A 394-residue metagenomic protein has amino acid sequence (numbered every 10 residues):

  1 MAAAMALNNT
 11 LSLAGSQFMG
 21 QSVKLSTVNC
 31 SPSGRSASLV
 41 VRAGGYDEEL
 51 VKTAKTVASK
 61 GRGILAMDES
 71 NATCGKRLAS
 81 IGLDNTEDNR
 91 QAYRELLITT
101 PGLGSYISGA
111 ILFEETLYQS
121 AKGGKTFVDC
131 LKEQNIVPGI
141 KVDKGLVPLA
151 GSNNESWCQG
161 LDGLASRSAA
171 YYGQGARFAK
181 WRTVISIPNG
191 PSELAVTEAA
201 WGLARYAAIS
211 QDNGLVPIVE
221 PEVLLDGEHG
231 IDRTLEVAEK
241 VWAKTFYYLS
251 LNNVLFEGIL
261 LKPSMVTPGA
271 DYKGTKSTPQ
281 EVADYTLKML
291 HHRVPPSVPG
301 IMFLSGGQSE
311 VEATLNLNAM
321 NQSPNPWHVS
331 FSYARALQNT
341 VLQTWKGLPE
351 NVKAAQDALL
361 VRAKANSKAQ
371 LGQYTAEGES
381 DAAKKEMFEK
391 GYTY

Functional and structural regions predicted by a protein language model:
A2-Q174, I187, P279-Y285, H291-H292 (+2 more regions): Alpha/beta catalytic barrel-like cores
T86, W181, V219, L261 (+1 more regions): Conserved, mostly hydrophobic/aromatic
A110, A179, P217-I218, I259 (+2 more regions): Hydrophobic residues within beta-strands of alpha/beta enzymes
V142, T183, P221-V223, P263 (+1 more regions): Short glycine-centered, acidic/aromatic-flanked micro-motifs in structured strand/loop junctions that mark active-site
V147-A150, P188, D226-E228, A270: Short acidic/His/Gly/Ser-rich catalytic and metal-binding motifs that mark active-site loops of diverse hydrolases
D162-L249: Helix-rich catalytic cores of soluble enzyme domains
S192-W201, G230-K244, T275-L287, T314-Q322 (+1 more regions): Short, electropositive alpha-helical surface patch
L225-S297: Catalytic core of soluble alpha/beta enzymes
